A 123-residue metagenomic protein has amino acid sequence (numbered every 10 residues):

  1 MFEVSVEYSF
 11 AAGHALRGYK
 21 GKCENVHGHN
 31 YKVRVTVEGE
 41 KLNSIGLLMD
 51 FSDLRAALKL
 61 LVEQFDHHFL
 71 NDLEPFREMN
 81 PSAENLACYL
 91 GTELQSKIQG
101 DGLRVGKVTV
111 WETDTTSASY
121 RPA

Functional and structural regions predicted by a protein language model:
M1-A123: Charge-rich, low-complexity N-terminal segments
